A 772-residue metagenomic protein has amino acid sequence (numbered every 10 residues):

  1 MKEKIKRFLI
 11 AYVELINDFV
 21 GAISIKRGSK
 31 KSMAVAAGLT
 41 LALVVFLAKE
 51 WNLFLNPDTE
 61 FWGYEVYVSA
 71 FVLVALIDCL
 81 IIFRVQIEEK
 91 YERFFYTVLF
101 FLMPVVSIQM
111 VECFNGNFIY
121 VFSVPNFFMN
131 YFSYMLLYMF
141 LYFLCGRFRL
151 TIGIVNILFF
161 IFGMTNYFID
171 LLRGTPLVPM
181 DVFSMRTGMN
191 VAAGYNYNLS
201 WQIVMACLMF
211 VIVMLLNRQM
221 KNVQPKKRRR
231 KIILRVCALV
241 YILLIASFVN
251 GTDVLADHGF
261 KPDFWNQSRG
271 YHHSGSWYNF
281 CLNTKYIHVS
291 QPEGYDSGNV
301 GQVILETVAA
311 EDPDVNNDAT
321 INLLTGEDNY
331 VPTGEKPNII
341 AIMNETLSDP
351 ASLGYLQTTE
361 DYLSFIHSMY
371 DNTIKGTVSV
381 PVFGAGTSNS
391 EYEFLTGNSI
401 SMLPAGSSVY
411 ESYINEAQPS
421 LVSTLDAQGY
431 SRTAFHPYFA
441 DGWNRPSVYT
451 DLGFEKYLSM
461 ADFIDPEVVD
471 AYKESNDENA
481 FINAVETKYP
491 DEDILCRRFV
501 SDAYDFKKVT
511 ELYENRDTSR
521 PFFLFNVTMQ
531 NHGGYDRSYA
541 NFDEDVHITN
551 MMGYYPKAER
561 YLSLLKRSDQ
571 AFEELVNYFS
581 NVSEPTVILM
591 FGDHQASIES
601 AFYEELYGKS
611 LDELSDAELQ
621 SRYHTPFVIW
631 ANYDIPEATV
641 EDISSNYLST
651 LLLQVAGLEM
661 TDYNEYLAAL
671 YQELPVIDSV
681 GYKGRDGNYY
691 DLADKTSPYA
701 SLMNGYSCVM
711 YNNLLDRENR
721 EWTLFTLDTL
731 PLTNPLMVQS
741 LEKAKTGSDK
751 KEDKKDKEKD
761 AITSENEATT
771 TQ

Functional and structural regions predicted by a protein language model:
K2-Y271: Transmembrane and membrane-interface helices of multi-pass, inner-membrane envelope-modifying transferases
Y12, L76-I77, G188, W277-F280 (+3 more regions): Generic structural signal of hydrophobic/aromatic residues within well-ordered alpha-helices of folded domains
I82-Y91, W201-M205, Y295-A309, T358-T359 (+2 more regions): Extended hydrophobic/aromatic-rich secondary-structure runs
R173, V182-N190, W201-I203, K285-Y286 (+2 more regions): Short alpha-helical interface patches
V182-M185, S274-F280, L363, S388-E391 (+1 more regions): Alpha-helix initiation and N-capping motif
F248-A341: Membrane-interface segments at or immediately adjacent to transmembrane helices that form the boundary between
T320-T333, A341-N344, S348-Q772: Solvent-exposed soluble domains appended to multi-pass membrane proteins
